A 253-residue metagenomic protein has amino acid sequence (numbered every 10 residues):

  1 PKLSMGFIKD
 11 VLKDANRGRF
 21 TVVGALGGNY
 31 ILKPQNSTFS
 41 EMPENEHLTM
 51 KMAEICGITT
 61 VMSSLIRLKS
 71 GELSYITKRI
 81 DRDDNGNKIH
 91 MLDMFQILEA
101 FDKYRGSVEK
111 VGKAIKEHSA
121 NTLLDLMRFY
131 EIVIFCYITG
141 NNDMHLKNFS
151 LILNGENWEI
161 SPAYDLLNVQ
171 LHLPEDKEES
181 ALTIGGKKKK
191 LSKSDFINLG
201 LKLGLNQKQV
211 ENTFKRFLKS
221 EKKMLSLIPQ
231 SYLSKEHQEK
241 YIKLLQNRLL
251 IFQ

Functional and structural regions predicted by a protein language model:
P1-D102: Conserved ATP-binding subdomain of kinase catalytic cores across diverse folds
M5, A53, M94, D143 (+3 more regions): A residue-level signal for conserved active-site and pocket-lining positions in enzyme catalytic cores
P34-E54, S107-H172: Conserved kinase catalytic-core segment
I58, M144, L205-N206: Helix N-cap/coil-helix junction residues
K69-I138, L182-G186, N198, K202: ATP-dependent phospho-/nucleotidyl transfer catalytic cores
D93-A114, L151-E211: Catalytic-core segments of enzymes that bind and process phosphorylated/nucleotide-bearing substrates
E117, N157-W158, K202, K223-Q253: Regulatory N- and C-terminal appendages and interdomain linkers associated with kinase/kinase-like NTP transferase
E211-K222: Small/polar glycine-rich anion-binding or flexible loop at a beta-alpha turn
